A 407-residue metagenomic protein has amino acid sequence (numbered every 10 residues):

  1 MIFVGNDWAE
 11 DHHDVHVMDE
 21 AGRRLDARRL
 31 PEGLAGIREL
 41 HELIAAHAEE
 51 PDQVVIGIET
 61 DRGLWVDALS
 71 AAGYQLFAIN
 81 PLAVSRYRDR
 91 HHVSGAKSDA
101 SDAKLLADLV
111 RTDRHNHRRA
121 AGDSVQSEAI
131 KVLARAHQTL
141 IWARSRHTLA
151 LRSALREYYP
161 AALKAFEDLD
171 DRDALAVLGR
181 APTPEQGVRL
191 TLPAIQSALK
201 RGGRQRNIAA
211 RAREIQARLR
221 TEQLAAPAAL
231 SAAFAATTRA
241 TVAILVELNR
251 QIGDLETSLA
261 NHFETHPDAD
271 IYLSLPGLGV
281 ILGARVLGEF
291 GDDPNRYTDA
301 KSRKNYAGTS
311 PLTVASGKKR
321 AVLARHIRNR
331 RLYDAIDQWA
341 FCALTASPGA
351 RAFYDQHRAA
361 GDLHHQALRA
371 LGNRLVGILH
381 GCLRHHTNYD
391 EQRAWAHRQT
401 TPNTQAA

Functional and structural regions predicted by a protein language model:
M1-A407: A detector of single, family-specific signature residues that are central to catalytic or substrate-handling motifs
